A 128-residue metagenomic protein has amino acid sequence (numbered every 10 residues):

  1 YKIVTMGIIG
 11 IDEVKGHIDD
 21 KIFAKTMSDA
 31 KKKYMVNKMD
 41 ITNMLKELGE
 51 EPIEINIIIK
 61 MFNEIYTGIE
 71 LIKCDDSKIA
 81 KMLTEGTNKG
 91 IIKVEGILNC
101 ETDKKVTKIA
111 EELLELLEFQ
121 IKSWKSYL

Functional and structural regions predicted by a protein language model:
Y1, T5, K31, M35 (+4 more regions): Generic structural concept
Y1-I18, S77-E101, Q120: Alpha-helical bundle segments that constitute or directly flank the non-heme di-iron/ferroxidase center
E13-K25, L48, I97-K108, Y127-L128: Inter-helical turn/loop segments and adjacent helix faces that build the functional surface of alpha-helical bundle
V14-K21, K33, N37, I41-E51: Generic N-terminal helix/loop capping motif
K21-M39, D76-I79, K105-F119: Alpha-helical scaffold segments that form or flank carboxylate-/histidine-based iron centers
M39-I92: Carboxylate-rich helix-loop segments that flank metal/cofactor sites and access channels in metalloenzymes
F119, S123-S126: Charged phosphate-binding loop/patch that engages nucleotide di/tri-phosphates or the phosphate backbone of nucleic
